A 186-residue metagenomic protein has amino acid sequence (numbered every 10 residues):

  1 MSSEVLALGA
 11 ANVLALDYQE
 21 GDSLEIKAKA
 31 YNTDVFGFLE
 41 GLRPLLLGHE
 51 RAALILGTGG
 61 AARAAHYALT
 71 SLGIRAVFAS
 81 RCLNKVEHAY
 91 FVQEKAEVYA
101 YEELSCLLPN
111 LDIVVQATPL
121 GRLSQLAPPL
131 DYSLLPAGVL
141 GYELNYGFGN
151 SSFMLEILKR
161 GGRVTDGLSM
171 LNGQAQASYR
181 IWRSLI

Functional and structural regions predicted by a protein language model:
M1-L46, N150, E156: Phosphate/diphosphate ligand-binding glycine-rich loop within oxidoreductases
V5-A7, A11-N12, C82, E102-E103 (+2 more regions): Short, acidic/turn-prone active-site loops that include or flank metal/cofactor- and phosphate-binding residues
E40, Y146-G147, R163-I186: Active-site capping/gating segments
L42, L46, E50-T70, S80: Glycine-rich adenosine-cofactor-binding loop
S71-A76, K159-R163: Conserved S-adenosyl-L-methionine
L72-Q93: NAD(P)-binding Rossmann-fold cofactor-contacting core
E94-V164: Rossmann-like adenosine-cofactor binding region
